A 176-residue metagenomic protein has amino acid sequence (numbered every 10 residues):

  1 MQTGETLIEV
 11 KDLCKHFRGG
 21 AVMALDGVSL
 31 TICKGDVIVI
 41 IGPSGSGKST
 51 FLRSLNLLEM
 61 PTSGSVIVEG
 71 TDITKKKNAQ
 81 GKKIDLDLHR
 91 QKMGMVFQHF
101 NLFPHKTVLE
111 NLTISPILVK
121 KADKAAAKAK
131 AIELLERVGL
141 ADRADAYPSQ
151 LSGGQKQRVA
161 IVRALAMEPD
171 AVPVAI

Functional and structural regions predicted by a protein language model:
I41-P43: The feature captures the beta-strand-to-loop junction immediately N-terminal to the Walker
T71-K75, T113, K124-D142: Conserved ABC ATPase "signature" region
I73-G94, K124: ABC ATPase NBD coupling module
K106-I114: Short coil-to-helix segment of the ABC ATPase nucleotide-binding domain corresponding to the Q-loop/switch region
Y147-L151, Q155: Conserved ABC ATPase signature
I161: Hydrophobic anchor residue at the start of the ABC signature
